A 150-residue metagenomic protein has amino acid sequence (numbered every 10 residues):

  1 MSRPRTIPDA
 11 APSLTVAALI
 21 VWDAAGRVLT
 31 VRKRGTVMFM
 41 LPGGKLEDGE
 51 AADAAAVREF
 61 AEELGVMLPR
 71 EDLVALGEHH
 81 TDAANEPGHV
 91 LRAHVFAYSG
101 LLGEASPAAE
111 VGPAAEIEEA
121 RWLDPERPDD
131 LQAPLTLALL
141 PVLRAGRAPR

Functional and structural regions predicted by a protein language model:
S2-V28, K45: Conserved N-terminal beta-strand and adjoining loop/helix that marks the start of the Nudix/MutT-like hydrolase domain
P8-A11, E86-P87, G112: Short Gly/Pro-enriched turn/cap motifs at secondary-structure boundaries
L14-A18, V90-V95, I117: Short hydrophobic/aromatic beta-strand or adjacent loop that forms the aromatic wall/cage of a ligand/substrate-binding
D23, R27-E63, M67: Conserved Nudix-box catalytic region and its N-terminal flanking loop in Nudix hydrolases and closely related
T30, V95-A97, W122: Conserved hydrophobic/aromatic beta-strand scaffold that supports enzyme active sites
R34-F39, A105-S106, A114-R150: Nudix hydrolase/Nudix homology domain
M67-G77: A short coil-to-beta-strand element that immediately follows conserved catalytic motifs
H79-A109, E126, P141-G146: Active-site-adjacent beta-strand/loop module that shapes the phosphate/pyrophosphate-binding cleft
